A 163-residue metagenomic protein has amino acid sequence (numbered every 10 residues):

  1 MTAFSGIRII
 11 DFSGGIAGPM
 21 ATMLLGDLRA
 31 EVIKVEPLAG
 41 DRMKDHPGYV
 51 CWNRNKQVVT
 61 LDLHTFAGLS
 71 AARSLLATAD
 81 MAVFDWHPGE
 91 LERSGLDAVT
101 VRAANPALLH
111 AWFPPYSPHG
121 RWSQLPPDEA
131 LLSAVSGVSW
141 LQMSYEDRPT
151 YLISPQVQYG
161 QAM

Functional and structural regions predicted by a protein language model:
M1-G40: Conserved small-residue-rich beta-alpha loop and adjacent elements that most often cradle the phosphate/pyrophosphate
G6, A79-D80, D128: Local beta-strand N-terminus motif with an aromatic residue
F12, V35, D62-H64, W86 (+1 more regions): Active-site-proximal beta-strand/loop segments in catalytic clefts of secreted hydrolases
I16, A39, A67, G89-L91 (+2 more regions): Glycine-rich nucleotide phosphate-binding loop and flanking beta-alpha elements of Rossmann-like dinucleotide-binding
L24, L28, E92-M163: Active-site-adjacent "lid/gating" segments in soluble enzymes
D27-V59: Glycine-rich phosphate-binding loop and adjoining beta1-alpha1-beta2 segment of Rossmann-like nucleotide-binding folds
I33, V59, V83, L109-A111: Hydrophobic/aromatic beta-strand patches that form the interior of the parallel beta-sheet core in alpha/beta enzyme
W52-A103: A structured beta-alpha segment of the ubiquitous adenosine-cofactor-binding alpha/beta core
